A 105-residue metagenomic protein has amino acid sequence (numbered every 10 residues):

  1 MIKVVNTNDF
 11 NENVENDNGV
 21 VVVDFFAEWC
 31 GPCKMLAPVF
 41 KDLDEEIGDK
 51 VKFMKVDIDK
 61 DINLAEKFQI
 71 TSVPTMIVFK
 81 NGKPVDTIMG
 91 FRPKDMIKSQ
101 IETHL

Functional and structural regions predicted by a protein language model:
K3-V20: A short beta-strand-turn-helix
N6, F26, M54: Conserved Rossmann-like nucleotide-binding pocket used by diverse enzymes that bind dinucleotide cofactors
N18-V20, A37-V56: Conserved helix-turn-beta segment immediately C-terminal to the redox Cys motif in thioredoxin-like folds
V20-V21, P74: Alpha/beta-hydrolase fold active-site loops
F25-V39: Conserved redox-active cysteine motifs that mediate thiol-disulfide chemistry, especially di-cysteine Cys-X(1-2)-Cys
D59: Adenine-nucleotide cofactor-binding loop residues
I62, F68-I77: Structural micro-motif
K80-L105: Non-catalytic, surface beta->alpha helical segment in thiol-disulfide oxidoreductase systems
